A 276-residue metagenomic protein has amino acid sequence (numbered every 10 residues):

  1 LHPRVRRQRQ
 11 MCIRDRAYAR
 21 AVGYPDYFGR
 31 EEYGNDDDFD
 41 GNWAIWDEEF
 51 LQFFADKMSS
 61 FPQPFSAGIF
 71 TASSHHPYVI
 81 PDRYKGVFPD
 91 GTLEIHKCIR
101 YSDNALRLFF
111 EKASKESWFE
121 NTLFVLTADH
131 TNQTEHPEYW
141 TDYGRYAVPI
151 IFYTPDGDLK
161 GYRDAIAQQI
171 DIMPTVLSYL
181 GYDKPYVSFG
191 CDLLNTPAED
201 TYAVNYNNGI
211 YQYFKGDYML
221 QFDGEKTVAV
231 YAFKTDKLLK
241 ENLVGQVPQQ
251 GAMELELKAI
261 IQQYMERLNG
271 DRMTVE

Functional and structural regions predicted by a protein language model:
L1-I13: Single conserved hydrophobic/aromatic residue that forms the stacking wall/gate of nucleotide- or nucleobase-binding
R14-S60: Formylglycine-dependent
Y24, E32-N35, F54-C98, L108 (+2 more regions): Active-site His/acidic residue clusters
Q52, D56, R100, N104-L108 (+3 more regions): Feature representing long, continuous alpha-helical segments
F61-A67, W118-F124, D156-G157, F214-Y218: Loop/turn elements at helix/coil->beta-strand transitions in domains of secreted/extracellular proteins
S66-G68, V125-L126, I151-F152, A203: Structural recognition of the beta-strand scaffold that forms the well-ordered cores of secreted hydrolase catalytic
Y101-W140, L177-D183: Metal-dependent active-site segment of extracytoplasmic phospho-/sulfohydrolases and closely related
D158-E276: Membrane-interface soluble catalytic domains
